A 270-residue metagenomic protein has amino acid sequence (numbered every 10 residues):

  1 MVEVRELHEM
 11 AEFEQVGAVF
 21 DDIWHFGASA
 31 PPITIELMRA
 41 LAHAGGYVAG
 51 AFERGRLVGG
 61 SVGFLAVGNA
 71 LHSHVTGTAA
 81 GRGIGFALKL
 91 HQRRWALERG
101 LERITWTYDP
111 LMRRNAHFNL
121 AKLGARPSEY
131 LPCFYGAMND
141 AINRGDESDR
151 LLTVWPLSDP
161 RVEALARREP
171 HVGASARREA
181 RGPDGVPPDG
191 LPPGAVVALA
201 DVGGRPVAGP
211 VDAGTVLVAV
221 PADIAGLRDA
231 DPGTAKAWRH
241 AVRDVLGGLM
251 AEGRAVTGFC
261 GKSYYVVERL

Functional and structural regions predicted by a protein language model:
M1-L37, A42-H43, G50, T215 (+1 more regions): Short amphipathic alpha-helix that is part of the acyltransferase structural core
R39-G50, S148, M250-R254, K262-Y265: A short helix-loop-beta-strand connector motif used in the catalytic cores of GNAT acetyltransferases and, in some
V48-F52, R56-L65, H72-H74: Conserved beta-strand in the GNAT
L65-S73, V211-V216: A conserved beta-turn-beta hairpin within the catalytic core of GNAT-like acetyltransferases that forms part
H74-G83: A short, internal acetyl-CoA/4′-phosphopantetheine-binding micro-motif in the GNAT/acyltransferase core
G83-H91: Conserved acetyl-CoA pyrophosphate-binding loop and the N-cap/start of the following alpha-helix in GNAT-like
A96-L111: Conserved GNAT acetyl-CoA-binding A-motif
T107, H117, G124-N143, G258: Conserved catalytic-core motifs of GNAT/GCN5-like acyltransferases
